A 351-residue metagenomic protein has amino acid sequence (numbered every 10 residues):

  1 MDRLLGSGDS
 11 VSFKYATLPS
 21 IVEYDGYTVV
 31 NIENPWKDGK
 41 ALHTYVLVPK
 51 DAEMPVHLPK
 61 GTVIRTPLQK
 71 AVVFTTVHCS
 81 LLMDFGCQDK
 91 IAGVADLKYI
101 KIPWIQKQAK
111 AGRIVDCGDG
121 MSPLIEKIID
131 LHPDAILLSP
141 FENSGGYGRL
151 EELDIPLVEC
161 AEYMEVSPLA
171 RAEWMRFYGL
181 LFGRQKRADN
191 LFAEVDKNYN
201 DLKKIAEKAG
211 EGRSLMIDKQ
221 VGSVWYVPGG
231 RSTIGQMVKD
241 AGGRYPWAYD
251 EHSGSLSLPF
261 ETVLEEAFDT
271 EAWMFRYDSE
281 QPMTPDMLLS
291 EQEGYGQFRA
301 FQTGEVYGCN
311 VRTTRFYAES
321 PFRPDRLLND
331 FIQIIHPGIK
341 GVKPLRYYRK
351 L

Functional and structural regions predicted by a protein language model:
M1-C79, R187-M216, R315, I334 (+1 more regions): Bacterial Sec-exported substrate-binding components of ABC uptake systems
T28-I32, W36-I129, A135-E142: A short, structured surface patch at a secondary-structure boundary
L82-G86, Y147-R149, P228-R231: Short, solvent-exposed loop/turn and secondary-structure capping segments
C87, L153-D154, A241-G242, Q302: Short, structured coil segments at secondary-structure junctions
R113, L124-E126, D130-V224, A248-Y249 (+2 more regions): Extracytoplasmic substrate-binding proteins
E142-E152, Y277-L289: A ligand-binding cleft/hinge motif common to bilobed small-molecule-binding domains
K197-N198, L202-D286: Flexible, glycine-rich surface segments
L289-A300: Extended, charge-rich intrinsically disordered regulatory tails
